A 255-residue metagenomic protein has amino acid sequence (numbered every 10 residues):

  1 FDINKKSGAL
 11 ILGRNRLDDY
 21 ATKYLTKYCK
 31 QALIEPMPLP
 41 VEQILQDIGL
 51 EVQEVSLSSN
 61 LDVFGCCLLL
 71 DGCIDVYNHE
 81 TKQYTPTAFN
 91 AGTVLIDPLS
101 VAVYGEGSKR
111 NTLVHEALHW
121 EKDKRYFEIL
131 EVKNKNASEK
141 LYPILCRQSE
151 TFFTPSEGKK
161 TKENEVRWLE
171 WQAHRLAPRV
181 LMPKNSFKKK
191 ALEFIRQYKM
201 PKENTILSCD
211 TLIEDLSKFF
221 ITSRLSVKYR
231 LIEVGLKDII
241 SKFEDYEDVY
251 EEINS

Functional and structural regions predicted by a protein language model:
F1-S255: Active-site hotspot residues in diverse enzymes, especially metal/ion-binding acidic/histidine motifs
